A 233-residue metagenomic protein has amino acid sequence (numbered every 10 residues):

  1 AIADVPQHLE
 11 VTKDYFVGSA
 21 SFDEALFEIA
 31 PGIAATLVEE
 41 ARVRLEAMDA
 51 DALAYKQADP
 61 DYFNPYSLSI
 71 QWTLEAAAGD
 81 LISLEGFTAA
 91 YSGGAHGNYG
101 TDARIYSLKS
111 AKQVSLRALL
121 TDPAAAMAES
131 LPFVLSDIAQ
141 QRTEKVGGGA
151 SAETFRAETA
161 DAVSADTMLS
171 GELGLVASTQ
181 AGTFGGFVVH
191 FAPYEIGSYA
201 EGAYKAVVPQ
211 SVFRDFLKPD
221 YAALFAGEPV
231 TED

Functional and structural regions predicted by a protein language model:
A1-D233: Compositionally biased intrinsically disordered regions enriched in Thr/Gly
